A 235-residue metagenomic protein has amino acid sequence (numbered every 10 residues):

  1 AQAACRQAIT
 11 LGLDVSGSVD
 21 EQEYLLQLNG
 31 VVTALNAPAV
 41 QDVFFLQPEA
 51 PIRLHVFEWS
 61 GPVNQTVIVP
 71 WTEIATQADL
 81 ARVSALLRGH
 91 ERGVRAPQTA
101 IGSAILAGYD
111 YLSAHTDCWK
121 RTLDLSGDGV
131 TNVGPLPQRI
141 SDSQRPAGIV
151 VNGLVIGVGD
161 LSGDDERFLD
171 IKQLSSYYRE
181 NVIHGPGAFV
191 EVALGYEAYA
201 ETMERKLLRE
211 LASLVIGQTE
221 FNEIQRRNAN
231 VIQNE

Functional and structural regions predicted by a protein language model:
A4-I68, T122-S126, L154: Von Willebrand factor
R6, Y24-L28, V32, N36 (+10 more regions): Extracytoplasmic/secreted envelope proteins and their assembly/folding machinery, especially bacterial periplasmic
G12-Q22, L54, P70, L87-Q98 (+3 more regions): Second-shell loop/turn segments in exported
V15-V19, S60-N64, T76, Y111 (+4 more regions): Solvent-exposed loop/turn segments at secondary-structure junctions within structured extracellular/periplasmic domains
N29-V40, G61, R88, R92 (+7 more regions): Sec-exported extracytoplasmic/periplasmic mature domains
T66, I74, A81-R121, V155-E166 (+2 more regions): Von Willebrand factor
V130-E180: VWA/integrin I-like adhesion module and closely mimicked acidic/polar interface patches used
V190-E235: C-terminal "exit" segments of structured domains
